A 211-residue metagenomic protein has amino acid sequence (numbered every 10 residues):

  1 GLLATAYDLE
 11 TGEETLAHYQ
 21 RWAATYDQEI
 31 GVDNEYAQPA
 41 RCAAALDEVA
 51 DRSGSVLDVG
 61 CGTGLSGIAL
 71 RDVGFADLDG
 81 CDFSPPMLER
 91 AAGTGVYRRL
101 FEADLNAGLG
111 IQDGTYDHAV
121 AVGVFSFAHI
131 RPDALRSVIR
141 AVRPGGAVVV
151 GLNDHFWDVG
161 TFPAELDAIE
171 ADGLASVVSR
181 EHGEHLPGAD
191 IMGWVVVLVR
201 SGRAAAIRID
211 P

Functional and structural regions predicted by a protein language model:
G1-T25: N-terminal, positively charged/glycine-rich alpha-helical extensions of SAM-dependent methyltransferases
D27-A43: Conserved SAM-binding loop and adjacent beta-strand
L57-V59, T63-L109: Class I SAM-dependent methyltransferase SAM/SAH-binding core
L109-A119: A short acidic, Gly/Pro-enriched loop at the edge of an enzyme's catalytic core that lines a small-molecule cofactor
D117-R131: A short SAM/SAH-binding and catalytic strip from SAM-dependent methyltransferases
D133-P144: A short glycine-rich, Lys/Arg-flanked "PGG" loop and its adjoining helix->strand segment in the class I
G145-N153: Conserved beta-strand signature within the Rossmann-like core of class I S-adenosyl-L-methionine
G188-P211: Core SAM-dependent methyltransferase catalytic element
